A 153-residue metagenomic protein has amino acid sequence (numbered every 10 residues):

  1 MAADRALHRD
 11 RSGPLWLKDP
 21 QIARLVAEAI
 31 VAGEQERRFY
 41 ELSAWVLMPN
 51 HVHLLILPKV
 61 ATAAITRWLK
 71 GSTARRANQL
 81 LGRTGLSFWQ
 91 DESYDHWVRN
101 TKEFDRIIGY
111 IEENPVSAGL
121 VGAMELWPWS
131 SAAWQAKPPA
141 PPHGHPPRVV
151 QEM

Functional and structural regions predicted by a protein language model:
M1-M153: Short catalytic/metal-binding and nucleic-acid-binding patches
